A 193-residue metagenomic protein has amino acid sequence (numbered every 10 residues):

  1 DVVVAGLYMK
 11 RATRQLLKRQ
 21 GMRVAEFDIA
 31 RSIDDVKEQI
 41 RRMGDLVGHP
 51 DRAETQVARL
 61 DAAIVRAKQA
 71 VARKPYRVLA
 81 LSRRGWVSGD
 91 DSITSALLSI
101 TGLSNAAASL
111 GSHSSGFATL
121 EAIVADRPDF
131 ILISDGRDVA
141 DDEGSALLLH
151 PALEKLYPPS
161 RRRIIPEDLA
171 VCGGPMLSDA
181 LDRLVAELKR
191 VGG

Functional and structural regions predicted by a protein language model:
D1-L46, F117-R161, R190: Acidic/His-rich segments in extracytoplasmic proteins that coordinate ligands and/or metal ions
A5, E26, A80, N105-A108 (+2 more regions): Structural signal for conserved beta-strand scaffold positions within catalytic alpha/beta enzyme cores
L7-R11, A30-E38, V47, D51-E54 (+5 more regions): Soluble non-cytosolic domains of exported or imported proteins
Q15, E38-R41, D45, A58 (+6 more regions): Solvent-exposed, polar/charged alpha-helical surfaces in well-ordered, non-transmembrane soluble domains, broadly
K18-M22, D45-H49, D61, V65-A72 (+3 more regions): Sec-exported extracytoplasmic/periplasmic mature domains
V36-I40, H49-P50, K68, R73-A80 (+2 more regions): N-terminal hydrophobic signal/anchor transmembrane helix of membrane proteins
R52-L103, A170: Basic- and aromatic-lined ligand-binding clefts that recognize polyanionic substrates
I93-S115, D135, R161-I164: His/Asp/Glu-enriched short active-site or ligand-binding loop at hydrolase and phosphoryl-transfer sites
